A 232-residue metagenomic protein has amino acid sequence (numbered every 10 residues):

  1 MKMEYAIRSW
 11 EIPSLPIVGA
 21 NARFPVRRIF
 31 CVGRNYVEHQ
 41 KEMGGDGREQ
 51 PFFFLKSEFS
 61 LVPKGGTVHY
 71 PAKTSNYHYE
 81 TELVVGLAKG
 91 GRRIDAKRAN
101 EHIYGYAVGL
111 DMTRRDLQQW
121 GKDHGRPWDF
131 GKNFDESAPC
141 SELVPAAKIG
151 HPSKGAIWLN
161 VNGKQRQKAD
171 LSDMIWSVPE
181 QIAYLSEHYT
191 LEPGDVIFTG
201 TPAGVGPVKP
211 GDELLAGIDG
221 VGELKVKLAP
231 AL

Functional and structural regions predicted by a protein language model:
K2-I103: Extended, compositionally biased flexible segments
K2-R23, H39, G45-G47, R115-L232: Catalytic-pocket segment enriched in acidic/His residues
Q50, S75, T81-L83, Y104-V108 (+3 more regions): Generic beta-strand structural signal
F54-K56, P63, Y79, V108 (+3 more regions): General beta-strand structural signal in soluble alpha/beta enzymes
